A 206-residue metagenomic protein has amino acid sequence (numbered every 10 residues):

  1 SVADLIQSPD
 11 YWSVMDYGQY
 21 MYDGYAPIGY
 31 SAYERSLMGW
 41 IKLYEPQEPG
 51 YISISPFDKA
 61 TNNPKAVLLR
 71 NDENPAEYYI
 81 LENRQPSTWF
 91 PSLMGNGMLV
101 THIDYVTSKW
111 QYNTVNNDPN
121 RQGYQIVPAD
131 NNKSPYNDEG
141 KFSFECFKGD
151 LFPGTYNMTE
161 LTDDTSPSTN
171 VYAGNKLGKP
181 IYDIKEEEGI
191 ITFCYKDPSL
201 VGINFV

Functional and structural regions predicted by a protein language model:
S1-L37: The catalytic-center signature of Zn2+-dependent metalloproteases
D16, E82, N204: Residue-level detector of conserved, well-ordered beta-strand and adjacent loop positions that form binding/recognition
I41-S199: Non-catalytic C-terminal accessory/binding modules of secreted extracellular proteins
P198-V206: Residue-level detector of functionally pivotal "anchor" positions at catalytic/ligand-binding pockets or at interdomain
